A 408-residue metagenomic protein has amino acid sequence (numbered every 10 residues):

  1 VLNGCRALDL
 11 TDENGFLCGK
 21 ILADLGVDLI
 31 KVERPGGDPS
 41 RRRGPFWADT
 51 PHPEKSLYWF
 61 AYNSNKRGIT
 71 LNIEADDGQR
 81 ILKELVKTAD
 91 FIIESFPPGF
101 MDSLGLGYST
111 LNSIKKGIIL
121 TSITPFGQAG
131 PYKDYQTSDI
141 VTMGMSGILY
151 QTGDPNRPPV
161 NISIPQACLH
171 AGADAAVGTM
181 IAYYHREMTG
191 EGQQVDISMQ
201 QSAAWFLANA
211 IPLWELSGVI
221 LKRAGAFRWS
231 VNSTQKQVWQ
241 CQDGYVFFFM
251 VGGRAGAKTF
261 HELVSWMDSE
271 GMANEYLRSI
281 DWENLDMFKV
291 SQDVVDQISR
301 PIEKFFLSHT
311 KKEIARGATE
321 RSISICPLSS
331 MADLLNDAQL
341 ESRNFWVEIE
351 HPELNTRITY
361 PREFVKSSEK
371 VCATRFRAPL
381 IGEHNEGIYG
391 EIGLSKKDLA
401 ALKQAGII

Functional and structural regions predicted by a protein language model:
V1-G178, A182-E191, K312, L380 (+1 more regions): N-terminal helix-loop segment corresponding to the beta1-alpha1 unit of nucleotide/adenylate-binding folds
F60, T234-Q240, T356: Short, surface-exposed beta-strand/loop micro-motifs that present aromatic residues
V141, P165-M180, S198-A208, T234 (+1 more regions): Mid-domain beta-loop-alpha active-site segment that forms a flexible, acidic cofactor/metal-binding surface
S146, G172-Q193, W205-G218, V264-Y276: Oxidoreductase and adenylate-handling cofactor-binding alpha/beta cores
P159-H170, G192-Q194, A226-S230, T234-K236 (+3 more regions): A short glycine-threonine-serine/GTX helix/turn-capping micro-motif
Q235-K236, Q240-R321, I325: Aromatic-enriched alpha-helical interface/lid elements that frame and gate functional surfaces
F306-S368: C-terminal core of ALDH-fold dehydrogenases
L354-A401: Flexible, small-/acidic-enriched active-site or ligand-binding loops
